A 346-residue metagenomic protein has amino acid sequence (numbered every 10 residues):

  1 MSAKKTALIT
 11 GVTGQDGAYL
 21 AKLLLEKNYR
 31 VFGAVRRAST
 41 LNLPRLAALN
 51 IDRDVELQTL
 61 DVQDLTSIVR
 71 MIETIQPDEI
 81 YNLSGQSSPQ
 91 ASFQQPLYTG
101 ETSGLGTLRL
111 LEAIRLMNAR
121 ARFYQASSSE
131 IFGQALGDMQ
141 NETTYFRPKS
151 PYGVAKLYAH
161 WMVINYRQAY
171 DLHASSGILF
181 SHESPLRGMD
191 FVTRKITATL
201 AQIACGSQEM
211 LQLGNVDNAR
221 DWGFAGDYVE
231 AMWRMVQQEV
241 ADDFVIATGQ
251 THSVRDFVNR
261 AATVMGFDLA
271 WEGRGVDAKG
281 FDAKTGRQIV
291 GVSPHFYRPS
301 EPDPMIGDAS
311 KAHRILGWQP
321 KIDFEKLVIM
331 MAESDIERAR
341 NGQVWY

Functional and structural regions predicted by a protein language model:
M1-H182, G226, M232, V236 (+3 more regions): N-terminal Rossmann-like NAD(P)+-binding domain of SDR-like oxidoreductases, especially those catalyzing
E26, G33-A34, L60, M189-K195 (+1 more regions): C-terminal substrate-binding subdomain of Rossmann-fold SDR/epimerase-dehydratase oxidoreductases
Q94-Q95, P151, L186-D190, E301-D303: Short, solvent-exposed loop/turn segments at secondary-structure boundaries
